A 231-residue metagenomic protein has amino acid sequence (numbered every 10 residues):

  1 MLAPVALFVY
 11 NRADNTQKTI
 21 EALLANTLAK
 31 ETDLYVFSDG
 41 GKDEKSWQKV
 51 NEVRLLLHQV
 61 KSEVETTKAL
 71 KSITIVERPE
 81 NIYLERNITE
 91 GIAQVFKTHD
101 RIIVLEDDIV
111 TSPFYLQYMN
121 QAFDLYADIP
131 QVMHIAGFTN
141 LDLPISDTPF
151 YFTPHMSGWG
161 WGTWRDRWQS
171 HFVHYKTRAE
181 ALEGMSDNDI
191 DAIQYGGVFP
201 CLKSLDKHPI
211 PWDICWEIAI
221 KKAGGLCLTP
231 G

Functional and structural regions predicted by a protein language model:
M1-V104, I109-G231: An acidic/histidine-cluster motif and surrounding catalytic segment that typifies divalent-metal-assisted enzyme active
